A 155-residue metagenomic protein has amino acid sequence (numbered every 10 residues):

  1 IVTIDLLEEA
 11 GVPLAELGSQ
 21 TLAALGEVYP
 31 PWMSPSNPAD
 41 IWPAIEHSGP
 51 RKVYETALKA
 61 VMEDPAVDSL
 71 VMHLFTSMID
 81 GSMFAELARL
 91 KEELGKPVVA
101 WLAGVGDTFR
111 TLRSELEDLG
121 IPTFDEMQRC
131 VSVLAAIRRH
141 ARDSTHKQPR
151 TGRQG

Functional and structural regions predicted by a protein language model:
I1-P13, E86-G155: Peripheral docking tails and interdomain loops at the edges of cofactor- or intermediate-handling domains
I1-V67, M72-F75: Short glycine-cluster motifs
E46, T76-S77, V105, R129: Short, glycine-/Ser/Thr-/acidic-enriched flexible segments
E55, M83-A88: Charged helix-capping and loop-helix junction motifs
D80: A C-terminal functional module that forms or caps the active site or interfaces directly with catalytic machinery
